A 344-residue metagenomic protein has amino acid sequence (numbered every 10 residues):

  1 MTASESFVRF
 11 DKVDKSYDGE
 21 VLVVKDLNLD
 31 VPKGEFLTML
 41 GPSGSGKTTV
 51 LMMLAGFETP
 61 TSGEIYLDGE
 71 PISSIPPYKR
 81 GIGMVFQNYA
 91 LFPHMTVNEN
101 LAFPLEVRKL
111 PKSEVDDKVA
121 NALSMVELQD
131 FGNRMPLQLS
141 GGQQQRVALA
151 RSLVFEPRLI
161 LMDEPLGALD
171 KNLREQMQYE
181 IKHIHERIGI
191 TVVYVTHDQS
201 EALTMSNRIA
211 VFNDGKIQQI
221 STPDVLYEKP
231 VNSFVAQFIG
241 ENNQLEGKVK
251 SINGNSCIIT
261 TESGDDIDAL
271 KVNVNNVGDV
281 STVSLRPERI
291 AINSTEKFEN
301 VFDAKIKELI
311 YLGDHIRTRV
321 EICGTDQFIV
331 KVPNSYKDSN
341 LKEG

Functional and structural regions predicted by a protein language model:
L40-P42: The feature captures the beta-strand-to-loop junction immediately N-terminal to the Walker
A55: Helix-to-loop junction immediately C-terminal to a conserved catalytic motif
T61-E64, E114, D214, E246: Conserved coupling/switch loops of ABC nucleotide-binding domains, chiefly the family-specific signature
G63-P71: Conserved ABC transporter NBD signature motif
P77-G83, Q87, L91-F234: ABC ATPase nucleotide-binding domains
N242, I252-G344: Non-catalytic connector elements of ABC transporters
